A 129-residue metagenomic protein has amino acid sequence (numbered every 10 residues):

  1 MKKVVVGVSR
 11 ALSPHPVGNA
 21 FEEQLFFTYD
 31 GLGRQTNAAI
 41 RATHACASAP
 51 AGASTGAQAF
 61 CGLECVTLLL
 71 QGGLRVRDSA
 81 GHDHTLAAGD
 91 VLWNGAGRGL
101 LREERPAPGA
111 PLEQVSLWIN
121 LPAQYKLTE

Functional and structural regions predicted by a protein language model:
V5-S13: Short amphipathic
S13-T67, V91, Q114: A short glycine-rich, His/Asp/Glu-containing loop-to-beta-strand
C46, G72-R77, V91-L92: Short beta-strand segments in beta-sandwich/barrel cores
A53-G56, A80-H82, E103-A107: Catalytic micro-motifs at enzyme active sites that drive phosphoryl/nucleotidyl and oxygen chemistry
Q58-R75, W118-Q124: Short, conserved beta-strand element in jelly-roll/cupin
D78-G95: Short acidic-glycine-tyrosine-enriched beta hairpin
G97-Y125: Ligand-binding loop in jelly-roll beta-barrel domains
L127-E129: A short secondary-structure junction signal
